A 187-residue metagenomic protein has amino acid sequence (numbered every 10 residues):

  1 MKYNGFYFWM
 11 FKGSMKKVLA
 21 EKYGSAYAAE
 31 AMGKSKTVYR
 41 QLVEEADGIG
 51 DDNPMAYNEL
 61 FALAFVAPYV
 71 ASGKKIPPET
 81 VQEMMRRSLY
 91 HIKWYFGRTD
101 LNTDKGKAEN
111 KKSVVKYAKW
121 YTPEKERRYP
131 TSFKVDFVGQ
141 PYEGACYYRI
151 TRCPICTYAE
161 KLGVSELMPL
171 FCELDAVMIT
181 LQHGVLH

Functional and structural regions predicted by a protein language model:
M1-S72: N-terminal, charged low-complexity regulatory/assembly segments
K16, I155, D175-A176: Generic structural marker for isolated residues within well-ordered, non-membrane alpha-helices of soluble domains
E30-M32, E83, F171: Proline- and acidic/polar-enriched loop/turn elements at helix boundaries
L60-L162: Amphipathic interaction/junction segments at domain boundaries or subunit interfaces
K74, T180-L181: Solvent-exposed polar/charged
L162-V177: Low-complexity, glycine/alanine/valine/leucine- and proline-rich hydrophobic stretches
Q182-H187: Low-complexity, intrinsically disordered Gly/Pro/Thr-rich segments
